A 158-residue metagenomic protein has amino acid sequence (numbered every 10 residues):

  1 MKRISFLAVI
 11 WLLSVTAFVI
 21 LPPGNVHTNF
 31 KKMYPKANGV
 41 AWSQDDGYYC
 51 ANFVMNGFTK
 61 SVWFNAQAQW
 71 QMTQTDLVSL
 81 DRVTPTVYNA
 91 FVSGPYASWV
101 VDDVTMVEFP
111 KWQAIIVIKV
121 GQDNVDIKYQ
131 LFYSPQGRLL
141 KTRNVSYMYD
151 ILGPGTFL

Functional and structural regions predicted by a protein language model:
M1-G24, F30: Bacterial Sec-dependent N-terminal signal peptides
I20-L158: Interaction-mediating elements
